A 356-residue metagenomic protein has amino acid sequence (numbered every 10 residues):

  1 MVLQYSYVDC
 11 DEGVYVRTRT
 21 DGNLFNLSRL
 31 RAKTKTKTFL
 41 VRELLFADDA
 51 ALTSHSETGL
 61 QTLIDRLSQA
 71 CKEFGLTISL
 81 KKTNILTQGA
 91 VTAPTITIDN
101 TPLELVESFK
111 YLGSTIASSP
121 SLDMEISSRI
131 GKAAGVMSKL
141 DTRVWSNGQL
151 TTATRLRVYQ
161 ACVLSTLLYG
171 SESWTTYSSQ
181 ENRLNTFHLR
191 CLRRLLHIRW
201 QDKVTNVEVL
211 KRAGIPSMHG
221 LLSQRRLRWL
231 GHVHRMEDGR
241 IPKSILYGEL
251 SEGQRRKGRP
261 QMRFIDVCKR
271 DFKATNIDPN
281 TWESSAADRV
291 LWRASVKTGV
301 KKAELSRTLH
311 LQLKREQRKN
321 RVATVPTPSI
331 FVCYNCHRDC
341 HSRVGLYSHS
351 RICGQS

Functional and structural regions predicted by a protein language model:
M1-S356: Short linear motifs embedded in intrinsically disordered, charge-biased segments
